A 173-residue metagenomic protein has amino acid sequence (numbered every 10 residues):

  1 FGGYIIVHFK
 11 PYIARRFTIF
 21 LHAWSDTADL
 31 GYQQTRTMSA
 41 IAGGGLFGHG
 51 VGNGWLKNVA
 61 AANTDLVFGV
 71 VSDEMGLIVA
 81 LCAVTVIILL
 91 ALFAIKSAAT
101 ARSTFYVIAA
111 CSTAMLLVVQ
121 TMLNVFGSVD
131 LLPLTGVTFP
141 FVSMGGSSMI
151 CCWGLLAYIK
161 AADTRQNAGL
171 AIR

Functional and structural regions predicted by a protein language model:
F1, L81-L89, W153, A157: Generic alpha-helical transmembrane segments of integral inner-membrane proteins, especially permease/transport modules
F1-A83, R102-A109: Hydrophobic, glycine- and aromatic-enriched re-entrant/interface helices and adjoining loop segments
G3-Y4, I95, V125: Alpha-helical transmembrane segments of multipass membrane proteins
N58-V59, V70-D73, T113-L117, F141-S148: Transmembrane helix-bundle signature of multi-pass membrane transporters/permeases
I78-T121: Hydrophobic transmembrane alpha-helices and their immediate junctions
M122-R173: A juxtamembrane structural motif centered on a specific transmembrane helix
